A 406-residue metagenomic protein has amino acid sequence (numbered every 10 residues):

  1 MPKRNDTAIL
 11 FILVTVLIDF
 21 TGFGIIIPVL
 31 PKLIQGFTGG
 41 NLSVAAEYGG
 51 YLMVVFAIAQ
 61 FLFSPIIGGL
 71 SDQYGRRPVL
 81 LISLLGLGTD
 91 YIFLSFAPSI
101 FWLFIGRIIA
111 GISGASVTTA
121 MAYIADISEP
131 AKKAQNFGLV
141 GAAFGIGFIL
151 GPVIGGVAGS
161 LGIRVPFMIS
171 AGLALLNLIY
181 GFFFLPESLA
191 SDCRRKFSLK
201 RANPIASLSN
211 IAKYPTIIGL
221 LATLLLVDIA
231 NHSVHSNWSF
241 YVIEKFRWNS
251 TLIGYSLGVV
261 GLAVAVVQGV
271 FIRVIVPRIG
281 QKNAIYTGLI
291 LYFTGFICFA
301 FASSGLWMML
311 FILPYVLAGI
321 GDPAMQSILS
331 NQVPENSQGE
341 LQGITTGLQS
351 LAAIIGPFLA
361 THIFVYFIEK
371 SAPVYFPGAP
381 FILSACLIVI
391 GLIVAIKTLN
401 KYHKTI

Functional and structural regions predicted by a protein language model:
P2-R4, P186-T223, E244-K245: Juxtamembrane intracellular "pre-TM" segments in multi-pass secondary transporters
V29-A46, S236-I253: Short amphipathic helix-loop junctions that connect adjacent transmembrane helices in Major Facilitator Superfamily/SLC
S43, G159-G172, H362-I388: A membrane-interface helix-boundary motif in multi-pass transporters
F61-I100: Conserved MFS/SLC helix-loop-helix module at the cytosolic interface between two early adjacent transmembrane helices
F63-G75, V267-Q281: Helix-to-loop junctions at the C-terminal end of transmembrane segments in multipass secondary transporters
G75, F96-P98, S113, R247 (+1 more regions): Helix-breaking motifs and short loop linkers at transmembrane-helix boundaries and internal kinks in secondary membrane
G106-G145: Cytoplasmic helix-loop-helix junction between adjacent transmembrane helices in 12-TM secondary transporters
K282-M325: C-terminal transmembrane helical hairpin of 12-TM major facilitator-type secondary transporters
